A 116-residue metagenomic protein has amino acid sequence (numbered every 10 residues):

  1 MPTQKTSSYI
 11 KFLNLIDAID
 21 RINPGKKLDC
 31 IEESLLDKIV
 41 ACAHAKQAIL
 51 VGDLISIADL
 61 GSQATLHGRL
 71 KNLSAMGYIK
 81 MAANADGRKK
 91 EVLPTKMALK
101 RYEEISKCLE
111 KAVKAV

Functional and structural regions predicted by a protein language model:
M1-K27: N-terminal leader segment of winged-helix/HTH proteins
P2-K5, L50-A58, R101-E103: Anionic, Ser/Thr-rich low-complexity intrinsically disordered regions
K11-N14, I19-D20, K100-V116: Amphipathic alpha-helical dimerization/coiled-coil segments that flank or bridge DNA-binding/regulatory modules
R21-G61: N-terminal helix-turn-helix DNA-binding core of bacterial DNA-binding proteins
V51-D53, K71, K90: Residues within the helices of the helix-turn-helix
L60-A75: Short amphipathic alpha-helical interaction segments
S74-N84: A short, conserved structural fragment
N84-S106: Short, cationic-aromatic polyanion-contact patches
